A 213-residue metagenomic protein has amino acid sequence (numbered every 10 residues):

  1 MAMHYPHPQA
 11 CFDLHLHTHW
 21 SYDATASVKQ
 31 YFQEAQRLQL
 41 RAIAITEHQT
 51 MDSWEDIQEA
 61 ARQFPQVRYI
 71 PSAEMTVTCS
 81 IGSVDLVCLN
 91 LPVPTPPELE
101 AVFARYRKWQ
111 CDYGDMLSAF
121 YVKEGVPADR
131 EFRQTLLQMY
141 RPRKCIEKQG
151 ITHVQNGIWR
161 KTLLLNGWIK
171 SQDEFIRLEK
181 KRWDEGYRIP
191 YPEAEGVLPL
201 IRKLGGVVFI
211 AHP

Functional and structural regions predicted by a protein language model:
M1-G82, E179-R182, G186-P213: An N-terminally biased module of ancient metal coordination in phosphate/nucleic-acid-related enzymes
T18, P96, Q155: Residue-level signal for threonine
K29-I43, P97-E98, R107-F120: Alpha-helical scaffold segments that flank or form the walls of functional sites
S53, G82-V84, Y113, L117: Generic hydrophobic, aliphatic-rich segments that mediate packing or membrane embedding
A73, N90-P92, Y121, G125: Generic hydrophobic/packing signal
T78-Q110, R160-W183: Active-site gating loops and adjacent loop-to-helix segments of metal-dependent hydrolytic enzymes
C111, H153, Y191: Electropositive phosphate-/nucleotide-binding environments in soluble metabolic enzymes
G114-R177: Extended, charge-rich helix/loop segments that form flexible, surface "patches" used to engage negatively charged
